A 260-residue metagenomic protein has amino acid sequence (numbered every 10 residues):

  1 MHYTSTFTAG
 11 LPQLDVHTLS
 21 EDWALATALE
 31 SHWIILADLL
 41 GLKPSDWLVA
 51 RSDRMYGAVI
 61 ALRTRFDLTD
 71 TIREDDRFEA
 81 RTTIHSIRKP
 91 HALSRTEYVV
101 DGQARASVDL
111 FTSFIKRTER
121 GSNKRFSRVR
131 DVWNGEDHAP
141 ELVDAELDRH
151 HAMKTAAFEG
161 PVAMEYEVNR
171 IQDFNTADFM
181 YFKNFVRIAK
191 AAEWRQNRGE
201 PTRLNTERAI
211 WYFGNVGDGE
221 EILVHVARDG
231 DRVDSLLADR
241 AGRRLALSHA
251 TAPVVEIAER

Functional and structural regions predicted by a protein language model:
M1-I34, K116-R120, N134-R198: Catalytic strand-loop segment that frames the active site of acyl-thioester-processing enzymes
M1-R77, A189, E193, N197 (+2 more regions): Hydrophobic, proline/glycine-rich low-complexity stretches
Y3, D67-E146, V216-D218, A227-R260: HotDog/MaoC-like acyl-thioester-processing domains
T8, D67-T69, E167, F213 (+1 more regions): A structural detector for beta-sheet-dominated domains
A61, L93, S107, N205-E207: Hydrophobic residues on conserved beta-strands that form the core of alpha/beta folds
R65, E79-R81, R95, A163 (+2 more regions): Conserved beta-strand residues within beta-sheet cores
D109-S113, E167, W211: Residues in well-ordered beta-strands of folded domains
N175-P253: Structured core of small recognition/catalytic domains
